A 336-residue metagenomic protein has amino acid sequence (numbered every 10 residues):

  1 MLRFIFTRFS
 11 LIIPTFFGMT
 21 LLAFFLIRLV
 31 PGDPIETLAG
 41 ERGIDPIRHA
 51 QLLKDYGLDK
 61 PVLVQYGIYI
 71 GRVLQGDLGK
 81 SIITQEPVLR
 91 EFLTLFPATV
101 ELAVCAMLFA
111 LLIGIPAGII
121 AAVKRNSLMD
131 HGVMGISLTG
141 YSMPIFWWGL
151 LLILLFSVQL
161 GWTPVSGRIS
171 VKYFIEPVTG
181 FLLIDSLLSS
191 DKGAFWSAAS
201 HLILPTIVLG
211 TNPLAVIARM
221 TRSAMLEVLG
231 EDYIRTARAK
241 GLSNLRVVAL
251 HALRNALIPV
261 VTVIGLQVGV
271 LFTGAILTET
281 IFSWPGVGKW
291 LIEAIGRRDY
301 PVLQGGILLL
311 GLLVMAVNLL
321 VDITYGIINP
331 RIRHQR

Functional and structural regions predicted by a protein language model:
L2-F4, F96-M129, I145, V158 (+1 more regions): Alpha-helical transmembrane segments of integral membrane proteins, especially multi-pass inner/plasma-membrane
F6-I12, F16: N-terminal signal-anchor/signal peptide hydrophobic helix marking the start of the first transmembrane segment
F9, L52, V62-L78, V88 (+7 more regions): Hydrophobic alpha-helical segments of integral membrane proteins, encompassing both true transmembrane helices
I12, L95, T99, G135-S142 (+2 more regions): Residue-level signal for discrete positions within transmembrane alpha-helices of multi-pass small-molecule
T15-G67, F156-A194: Hydrophobic alpha-helical transmembrane segments of membrane transport/permease proteins and related membrane-embedded
F16-L21, G140-G161, V263, Q267: Hydrophobic alpha-helical membrane-insertion segments
D59-I115: An internal, D/E-rich "acidic patch" concept
